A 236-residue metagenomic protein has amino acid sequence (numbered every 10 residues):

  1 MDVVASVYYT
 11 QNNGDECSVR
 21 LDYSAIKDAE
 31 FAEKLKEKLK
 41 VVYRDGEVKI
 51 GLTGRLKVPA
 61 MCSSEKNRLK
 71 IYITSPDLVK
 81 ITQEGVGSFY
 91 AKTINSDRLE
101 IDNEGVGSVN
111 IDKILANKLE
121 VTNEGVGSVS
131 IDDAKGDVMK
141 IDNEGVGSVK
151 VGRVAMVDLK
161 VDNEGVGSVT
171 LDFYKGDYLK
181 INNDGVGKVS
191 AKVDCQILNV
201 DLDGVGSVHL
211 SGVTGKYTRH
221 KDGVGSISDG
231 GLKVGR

Functional and structural regions predicted by a protein language model:
M1-N103, N110-N123, S130-M139, V157-L159 (+4 more regions): Acidic (Asp/Glu) and glycine-rich low-complexity loops/linkers that are typically intrinsically disordered
V4-S6, V86-S88, V106-G107, V126-G127 (+4 more regions): Short beta-turn/strand-loop junction motif enriched in small, turn-promoting residues
I131-R236: Short, surface-exposed interaction patches in beta-rich subdomains that mediate adhesion/assembly near membranes
